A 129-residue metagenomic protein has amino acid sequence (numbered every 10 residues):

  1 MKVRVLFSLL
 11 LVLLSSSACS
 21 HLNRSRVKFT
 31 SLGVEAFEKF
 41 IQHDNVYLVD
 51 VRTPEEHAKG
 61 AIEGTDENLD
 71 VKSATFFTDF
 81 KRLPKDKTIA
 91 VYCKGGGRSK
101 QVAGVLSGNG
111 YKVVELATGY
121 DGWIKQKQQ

Functional and structural regions predicted by a protein language model:
K2-R4, C19-F40, V46, P54-T88 (+1 more regions): Rhodanese-like catalytic fold shared by cysteine-dependent sulfurtransferases and DSP/PTP-type phosphatases
S8-S16: Bacterial N-terminal signal peptides
Y92: Short, surface-exposed ligand- or partner-binding patches at beta-edge/loop junctions that are enriched in aromatics
